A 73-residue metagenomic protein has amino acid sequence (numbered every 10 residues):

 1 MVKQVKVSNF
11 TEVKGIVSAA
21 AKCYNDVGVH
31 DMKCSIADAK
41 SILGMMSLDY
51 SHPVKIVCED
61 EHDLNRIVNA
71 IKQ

Functional and structural regions predicted by a protein language model:
M1-V7: Short glycine-/aliphatic-rich beta-strand segments at the starts of folded cytosolic domains
V7-N9, C58: Hydrophobic residues in beta-strands and at strand termini
F10-D26, C34-H52: Amphipathic alpha-helical interaction surfaces in cytosolic regulatory modules
G28-H30, Q73: Conserved short beta-strand edge segments in small beta-sheet-based binding/regulatory domains
M32-C34, E61: Short, ordered loop/turn segments at secondary-structure junctions
M46-Q73: C-terminal structural segments of small proteins and small subunits
